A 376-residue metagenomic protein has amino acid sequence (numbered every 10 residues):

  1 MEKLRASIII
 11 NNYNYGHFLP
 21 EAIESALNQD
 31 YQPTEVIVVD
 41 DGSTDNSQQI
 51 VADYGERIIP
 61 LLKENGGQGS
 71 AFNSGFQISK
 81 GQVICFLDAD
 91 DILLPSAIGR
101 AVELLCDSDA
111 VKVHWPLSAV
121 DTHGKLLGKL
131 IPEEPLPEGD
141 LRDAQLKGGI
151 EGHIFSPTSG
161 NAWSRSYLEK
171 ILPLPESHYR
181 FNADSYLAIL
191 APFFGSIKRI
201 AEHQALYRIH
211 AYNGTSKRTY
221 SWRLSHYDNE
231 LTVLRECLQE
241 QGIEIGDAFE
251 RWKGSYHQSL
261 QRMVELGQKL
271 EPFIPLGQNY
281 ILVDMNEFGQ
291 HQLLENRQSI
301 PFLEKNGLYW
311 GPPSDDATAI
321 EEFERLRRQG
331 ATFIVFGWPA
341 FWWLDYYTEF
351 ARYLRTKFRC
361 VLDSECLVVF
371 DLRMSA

Functional and structural regions predicted by a protein language model:
A6-F18, A22, Q29, V39: A conserved hydrophobic helix/loop-capping motif in glycosyltransferases and polysaccharide synthases
H17-P20, D45-D53, I92, S96: Acidic helix N-cap motif at the loop->helix transition within catalytic regions of sugar-transfer enzymes
S25, Q32, D40-Q49, D88: A conserved acidic beta->alpha catalytic loop
K63-S79: Glycine-rich, basic loop-to-helix element that forms the pyrophosphate-binding segment of sugar-nucleotide handling
I84: Short aromatic/hydrophobic "clamp" motif used to bind/position activated sugar donors
S96-K129: Conserved donor NDP-sugar-binding/catalytic core segment of glycosyltransferases
P137-S221, H226: Conserved nucleotide-sugar donor-binding catalytic segment
E271-L276, L282-E324, I334, W342-R355: Extracytoplasmic
